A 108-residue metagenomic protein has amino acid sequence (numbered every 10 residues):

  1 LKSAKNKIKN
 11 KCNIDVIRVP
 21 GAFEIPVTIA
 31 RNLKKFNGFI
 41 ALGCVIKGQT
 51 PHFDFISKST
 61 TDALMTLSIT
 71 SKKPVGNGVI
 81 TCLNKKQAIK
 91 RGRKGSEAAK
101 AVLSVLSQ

Functional and structural regions predicted by a protein language model:
L1-P20: Glycine-rich phosphate/diphosphate-binding loop of Rossmann-like nucleotide-binding domains
D15-R31: N-terminal beta-loop-helix "entrance" segment that forms/cooperates in small-molecule cofactor or anionic ligand
V16, G38-L42, P74-I80: Short beta-strand segments at enzyme active-site cores
I17-A22, F55-S57, R93: Active-site nucleophile and cofactor-binding loops and adjacent substrate-binding regions of central metabolic enzymes
V19-A22, C44-V45, I80-L83: Short, ordered loop/turn segments at secondary-structure junctions
V27-A63: Glycine-rich phosphate-binding loop
F53, T60-Q108: C-terminal binding/interaction regions
